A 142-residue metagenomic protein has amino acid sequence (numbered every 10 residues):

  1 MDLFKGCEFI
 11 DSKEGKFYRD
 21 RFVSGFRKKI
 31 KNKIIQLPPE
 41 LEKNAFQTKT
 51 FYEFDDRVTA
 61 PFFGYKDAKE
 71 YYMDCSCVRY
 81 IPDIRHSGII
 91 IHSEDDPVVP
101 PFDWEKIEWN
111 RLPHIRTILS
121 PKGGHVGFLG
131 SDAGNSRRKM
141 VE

Functional and structural regions predicted by a protein language model:
M1-F62: Alpha/beta-hydrolase-fold enzymes
C7-E8, P101-F102, F128-D132: Short conserved micro-motifs at the rims of enzyme active sites and ligand-binding pockets
K49, D67, S76, S93-E94 (+1 more regions): Generic recognition of stable, solvent-exposed alpha-helical segments in well-folded globular domains
R57-Y80: Active-site nucleophile elbow and catalytic-triad environment of alpha/beta-hydrolase enzymes
I84, I90-H92, D96: Short beta-strand/loop motif that positions the catalytic acidic residue of the alpha/beta-hydrolase fold
S87-I89, R116-T117: Beta-sheet entry/capping signal
E94, P100-I115, S120: Conserved loop-alpha-helix segment in the C-terminal half of the alpha/beta-hydrolase fold that carries the catalytic
P121-E142: Catalytic active-site module of serine/aspartate enzymes centered on a nucleophile-bearing elbow/loop
